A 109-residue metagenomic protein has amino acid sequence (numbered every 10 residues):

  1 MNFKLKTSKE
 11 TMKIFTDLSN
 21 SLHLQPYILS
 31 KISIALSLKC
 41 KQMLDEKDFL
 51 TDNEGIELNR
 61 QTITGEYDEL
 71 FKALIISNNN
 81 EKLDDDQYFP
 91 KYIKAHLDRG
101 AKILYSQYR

Functional and structural regions predicted by a protein language model:
M1, S8-I28, I32, E57 (+1 more regions): Surface-exposed, Lys/Arg-rich phosphate-binding patches that contact polyanionic backbones
K4, S19, R60-T64, D86: Generic alpha-helical structural element
E10, I14, E66-L70, L74 (+3 more regions): Exposed alpha-helical structural elements
L18, S33, S37-K41, L74-N79 (+2 more regions): Generic structural signal for hydrophobic core residues of well-folded globular domains
L24-K47: Short, basic amphipathic alpha-helical segments that act as recognition/interaction helices in nucleic-acid-binding
K39-N80: Short, positively charged interaction helices/loops
I75-R109: Low-complexity intrinsically disordered segments
